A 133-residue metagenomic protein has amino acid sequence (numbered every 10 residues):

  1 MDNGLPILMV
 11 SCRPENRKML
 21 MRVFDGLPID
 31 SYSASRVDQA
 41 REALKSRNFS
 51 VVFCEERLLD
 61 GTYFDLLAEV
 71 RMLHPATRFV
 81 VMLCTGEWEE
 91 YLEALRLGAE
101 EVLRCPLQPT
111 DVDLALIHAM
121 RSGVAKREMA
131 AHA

Functional and structural regions predicted by a protein language model:
R13-S33: Two-component/phosphorelay signaling modules centered on CheY-like receiver
S35-V51, E55, L59: Acidic, metal-coordinating helix/loop segments flanking the phosphotransfer/catalytic sites of two-component signaling
F64-A76: Short amphipathic alpha-helix used as the core "switch/output" element in two-component signaling
D65, G86-E101: Alpha4 helix (beta4-alpha4-beta5 surface) of REC/receiver domains from two-component response regulators
L107-L116: C-terminal output helix
R121-A133: CheY-like receiver
